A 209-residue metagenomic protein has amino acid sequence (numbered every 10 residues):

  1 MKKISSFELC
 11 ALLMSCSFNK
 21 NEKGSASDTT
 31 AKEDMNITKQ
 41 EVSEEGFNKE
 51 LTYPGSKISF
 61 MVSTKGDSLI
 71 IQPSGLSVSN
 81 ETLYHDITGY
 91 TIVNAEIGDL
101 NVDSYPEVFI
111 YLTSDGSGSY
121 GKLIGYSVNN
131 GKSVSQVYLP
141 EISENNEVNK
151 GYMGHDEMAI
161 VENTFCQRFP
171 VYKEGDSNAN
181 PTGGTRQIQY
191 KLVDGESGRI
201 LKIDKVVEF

Functional and structural regions predicted by a protein language model:
I4-E8, S17-I58, E147-F209: Acidic, small-residue rich beta-repeat scaffolds with periodic aromatic anchors
T64-G66, S117-Y120, N180-T185: Short, solvent-exposed loop/turn segments at conserved positions within beta-propeller repeat blades
I70-S79, Y120-P140, L192-D194: Beta-propeller blade repeat segments, especially FG-GAP/WD-type strand-to-loop junctions in 6- to 7-bladed propeller
H85-N94, N145-Y152: Repeat-based blade/solenoid architectures
V102-L112, N163-C166: Acidic/hydrophobic-patterned starts of short beta strands in beta-sheet-rich repeat architectures
S135-I142, K202-V206: Beta-propeller fold detector
